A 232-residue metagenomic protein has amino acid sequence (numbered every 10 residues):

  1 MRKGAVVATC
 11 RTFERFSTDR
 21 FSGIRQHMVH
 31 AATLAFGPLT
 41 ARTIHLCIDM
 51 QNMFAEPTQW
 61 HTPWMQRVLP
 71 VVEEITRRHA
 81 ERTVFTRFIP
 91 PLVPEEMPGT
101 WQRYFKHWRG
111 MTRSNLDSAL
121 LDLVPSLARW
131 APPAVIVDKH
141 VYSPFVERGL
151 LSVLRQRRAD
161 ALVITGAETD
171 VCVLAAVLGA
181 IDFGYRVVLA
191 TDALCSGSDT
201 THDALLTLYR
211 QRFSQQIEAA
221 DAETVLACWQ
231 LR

Functional and structural regions predicted by a protein language model:
R2-I44, E74, R78-E81, K106-R232: Active-site-adjacent betaalpha module
A41-T43, Q59-I89: A short alpha/beta connector and helix-capping loop motif
I44-Q51: Acidic-leg catalytic submotif of subtilisin-like serine proteases
M50, R87-F88, T191: A cross-domain feature marking catalytic cores of carbohydrate-active enzymes and several ubiquitous metabolic/repair
Q51-P57: Short acidic, Gly/Ser-rich segments with clustered Asp/Glu that frequently serve as metal-coordination loops in enzyme
M53, P90-P94, C172: Short, active-site-adjacent cap segments at secondary-structure transitions
H61-M65, W101-Q102, I181-D182: Glycine-rich, phosphate-binding/catalytic loops in enzymes
R82-T83, F88-K106: Early exported N-terminus immediately downstream of N-terminal targeting peptides
